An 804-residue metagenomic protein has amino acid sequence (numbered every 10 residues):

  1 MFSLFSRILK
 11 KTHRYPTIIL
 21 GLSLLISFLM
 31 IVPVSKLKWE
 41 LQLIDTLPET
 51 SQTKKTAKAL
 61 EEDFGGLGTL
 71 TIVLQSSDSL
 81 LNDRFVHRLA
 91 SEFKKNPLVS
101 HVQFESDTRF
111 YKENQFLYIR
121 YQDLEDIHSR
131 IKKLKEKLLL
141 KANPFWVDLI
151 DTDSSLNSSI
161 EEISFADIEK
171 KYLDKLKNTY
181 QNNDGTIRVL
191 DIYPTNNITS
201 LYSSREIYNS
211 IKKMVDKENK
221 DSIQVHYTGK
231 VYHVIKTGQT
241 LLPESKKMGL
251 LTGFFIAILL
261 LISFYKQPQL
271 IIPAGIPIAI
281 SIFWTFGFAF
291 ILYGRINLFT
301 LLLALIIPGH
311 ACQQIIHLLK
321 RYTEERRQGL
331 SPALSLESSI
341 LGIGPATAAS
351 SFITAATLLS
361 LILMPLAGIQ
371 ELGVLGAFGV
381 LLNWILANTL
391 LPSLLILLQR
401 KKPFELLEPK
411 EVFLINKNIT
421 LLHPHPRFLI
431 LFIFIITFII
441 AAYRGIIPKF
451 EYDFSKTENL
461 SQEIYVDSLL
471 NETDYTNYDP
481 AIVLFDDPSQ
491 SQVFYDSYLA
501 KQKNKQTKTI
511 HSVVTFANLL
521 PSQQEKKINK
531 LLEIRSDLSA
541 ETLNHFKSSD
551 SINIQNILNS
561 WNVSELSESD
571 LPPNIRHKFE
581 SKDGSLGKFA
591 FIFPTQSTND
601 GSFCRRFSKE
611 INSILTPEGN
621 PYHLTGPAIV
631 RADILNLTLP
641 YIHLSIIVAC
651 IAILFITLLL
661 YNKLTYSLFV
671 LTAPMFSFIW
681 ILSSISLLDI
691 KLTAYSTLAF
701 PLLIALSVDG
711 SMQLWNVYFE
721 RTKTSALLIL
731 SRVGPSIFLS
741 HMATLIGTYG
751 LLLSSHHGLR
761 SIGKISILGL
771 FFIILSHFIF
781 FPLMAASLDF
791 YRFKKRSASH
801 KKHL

Functional and structural regions predicted by a protein language model:
M1-L41, P392-S393, L397, K401 (+3 more regions): Signature of alpha-helical transmembrane segments and their immediate interfacial
L22, R84-R188, S203, I440 (+1 more regions): Alpha-helical transmembrane helix bundles of large polytopic membrane transport and channel proteins
V34-S77, I168-T179, I419-L421, H425-F428 (+3 more regions): Solvent-exposed, non-transmembrane loop/terminal regulatory segments of multi-pass membrane proteins
K58, T69, P426-F546: Juxtamembrane segments of multi-pass membrane proteins
D153-K266, L499-Q502, Q555-I653: Extracytoplasmic
P243-I296, M364-A367, I646-D689, L753: Interfacial segments of transmembrane alpha-helices in multi-pass membrane proteins
G275, R327-M364, K723-S754, I774: Pore- and gate-forming transmembrane helices of large, multi-pass membrane proteins
I291, P308-T323, I343-L363, G368-P409 (+4 more regions): Transmembrane alpha-helices and their membrane-interface boundaries in multi-pass membrane transporters and channels
